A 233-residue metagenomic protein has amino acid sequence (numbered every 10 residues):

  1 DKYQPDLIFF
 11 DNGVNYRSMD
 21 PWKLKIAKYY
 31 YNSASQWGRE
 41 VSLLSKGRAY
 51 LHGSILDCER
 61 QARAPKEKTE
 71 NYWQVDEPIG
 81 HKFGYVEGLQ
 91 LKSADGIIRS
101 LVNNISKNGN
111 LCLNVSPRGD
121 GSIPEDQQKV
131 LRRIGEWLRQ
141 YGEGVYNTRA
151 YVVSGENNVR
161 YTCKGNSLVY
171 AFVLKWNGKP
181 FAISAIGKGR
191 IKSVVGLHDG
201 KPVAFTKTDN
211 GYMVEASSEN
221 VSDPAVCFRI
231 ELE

Functional and structural regions predicted by a protein language model:
D1-E233: Mature catalytic domains of secreted/periplasmic carbohydrate-active enzymes
